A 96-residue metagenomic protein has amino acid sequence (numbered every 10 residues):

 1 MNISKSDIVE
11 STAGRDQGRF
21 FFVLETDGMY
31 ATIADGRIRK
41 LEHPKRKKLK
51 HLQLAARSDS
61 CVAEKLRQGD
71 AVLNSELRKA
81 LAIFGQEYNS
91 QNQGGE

Functional and structural regions predicted by a protein language model:
M1-K5, T12, L24-E96: Ferredoxin-like alpha/beta domains used as RNA- or RNAP-binding modules
G14-Q17: Short, charged beta-turn/beta-strand-edge "cap" motif at the junction between a beta-strand and an adjacent loop
